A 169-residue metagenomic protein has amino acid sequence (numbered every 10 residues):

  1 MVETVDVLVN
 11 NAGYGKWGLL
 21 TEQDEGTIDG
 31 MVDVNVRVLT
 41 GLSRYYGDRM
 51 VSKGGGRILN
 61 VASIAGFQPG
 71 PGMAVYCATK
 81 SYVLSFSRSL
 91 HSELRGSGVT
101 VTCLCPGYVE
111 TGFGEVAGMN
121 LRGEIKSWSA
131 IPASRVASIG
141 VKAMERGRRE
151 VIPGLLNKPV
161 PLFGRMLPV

Functional and structural regions predicted by a protein language model:
N11-K16: Conserved NAD(P)H cofactor-binding loop of Rossmann-fold oxidoreductase domains
L19-L20, D24-V32: Substrate-binding pocket helix/loop in short-chain dehydrogenase/reductase
T21, G70-A74: Active-site loop immediately N-terminal to the catalytic Tyr-X3-Lys motif of short-chain dehydrogenase/reductase
S43, T79: Active-site helix of classical SDR
R49, Q68, S89-V99: Active-site-adjacent segment of SDR/Rossmann-fold oxidoreductases
S63: Residue(s) in the substrate-gating loop at a strand-loop-helix junction that position the organic substrate next
R95-P159: SDR active-site lid
